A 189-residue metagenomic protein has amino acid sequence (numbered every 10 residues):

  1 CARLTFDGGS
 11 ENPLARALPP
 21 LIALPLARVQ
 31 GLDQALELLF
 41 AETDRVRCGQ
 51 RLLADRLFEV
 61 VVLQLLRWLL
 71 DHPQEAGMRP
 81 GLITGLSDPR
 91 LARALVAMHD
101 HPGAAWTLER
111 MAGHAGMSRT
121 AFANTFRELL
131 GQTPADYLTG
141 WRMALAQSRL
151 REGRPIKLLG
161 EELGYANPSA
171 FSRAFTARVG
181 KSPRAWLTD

Functional and structural regions predicted by a protein language model:
C1-A41, D71-H72: A hydrophobic/aromatic-rich effector-binding and dimerization subdomain of bacterial HTH-type transcriptional regulators
L21-Q30, T43-F58, V62-A104, E109-A115 (+2 more regions): Short, Lys/Arg-enriched, Trp-marked, Pro/Gly-tolerant hinge/linker segments that flank
A41, R67-L70, P155, G180: A generic secondary-structure boundary signal that marks alpha-helix termini
R93-V96, D100, A104-A112, M117-S118 (+3 more regions): Terminal helix-turn-helix DNA-binding modules in bacterial transcription factors
S172: DNA-recognition helix of C2H2 zinc fingers
T176: DNA-recognition helix of helix-turn-helix
